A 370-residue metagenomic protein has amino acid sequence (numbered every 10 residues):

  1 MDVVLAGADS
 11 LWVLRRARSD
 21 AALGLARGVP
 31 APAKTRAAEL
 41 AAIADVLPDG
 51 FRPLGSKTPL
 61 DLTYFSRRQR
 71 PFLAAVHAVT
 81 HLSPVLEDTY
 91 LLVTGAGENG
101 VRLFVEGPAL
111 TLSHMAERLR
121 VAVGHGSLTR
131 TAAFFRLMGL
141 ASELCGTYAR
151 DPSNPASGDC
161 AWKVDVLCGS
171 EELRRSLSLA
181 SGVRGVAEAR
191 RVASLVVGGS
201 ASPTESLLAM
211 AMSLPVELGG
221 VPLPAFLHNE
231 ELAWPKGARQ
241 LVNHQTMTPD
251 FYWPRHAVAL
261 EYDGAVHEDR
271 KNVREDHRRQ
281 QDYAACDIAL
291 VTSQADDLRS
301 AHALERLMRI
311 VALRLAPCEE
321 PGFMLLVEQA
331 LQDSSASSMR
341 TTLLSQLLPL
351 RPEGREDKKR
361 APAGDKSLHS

Functional and structural regions predicted by a protein language model:
M1-G185, G322-F323, A330-S370: Short gly/ser-rich loop at a beta-strand->alpha-helix junction or flexible surface loop bordering the NTP-binding
W162-S370: Surface segments flanking catalytic/ligand-binding clefts of nucleic-acid enzymes
